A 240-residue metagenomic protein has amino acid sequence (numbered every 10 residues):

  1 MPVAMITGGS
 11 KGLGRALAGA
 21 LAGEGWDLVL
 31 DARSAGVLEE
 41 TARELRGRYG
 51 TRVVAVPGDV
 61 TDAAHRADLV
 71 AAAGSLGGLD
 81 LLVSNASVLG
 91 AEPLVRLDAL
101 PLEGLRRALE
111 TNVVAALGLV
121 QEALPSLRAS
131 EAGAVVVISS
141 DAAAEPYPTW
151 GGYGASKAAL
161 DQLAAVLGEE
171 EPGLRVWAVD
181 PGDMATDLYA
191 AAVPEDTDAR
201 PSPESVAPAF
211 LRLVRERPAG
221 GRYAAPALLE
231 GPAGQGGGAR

Functional and structural regions predicted by a protein language model:
S10-K11: Conserved glycine-rich cofactor-binding loop
E24-T41: Conserved glycine-rich Rossmann-like NAD(P)H-binding loop of the short-chain dehydrogenase/reductase
N85-P93: Conserved NAD(P)H cofactor-binding loop of Rossmann-fold oxidoreductase domains
P93-L97, P101-R106: Substrate-binding pocket helix/loop in short-chain dehydrogenase/reductase
V120, S156: Active-site helix of classical SDR
S140: Residue(s) in the substrate-gating loop at a strand-loop-helix junction that position the organic substrate next
G173-L174, A178-T186, E195-R240: C-terminal helical subdomain
